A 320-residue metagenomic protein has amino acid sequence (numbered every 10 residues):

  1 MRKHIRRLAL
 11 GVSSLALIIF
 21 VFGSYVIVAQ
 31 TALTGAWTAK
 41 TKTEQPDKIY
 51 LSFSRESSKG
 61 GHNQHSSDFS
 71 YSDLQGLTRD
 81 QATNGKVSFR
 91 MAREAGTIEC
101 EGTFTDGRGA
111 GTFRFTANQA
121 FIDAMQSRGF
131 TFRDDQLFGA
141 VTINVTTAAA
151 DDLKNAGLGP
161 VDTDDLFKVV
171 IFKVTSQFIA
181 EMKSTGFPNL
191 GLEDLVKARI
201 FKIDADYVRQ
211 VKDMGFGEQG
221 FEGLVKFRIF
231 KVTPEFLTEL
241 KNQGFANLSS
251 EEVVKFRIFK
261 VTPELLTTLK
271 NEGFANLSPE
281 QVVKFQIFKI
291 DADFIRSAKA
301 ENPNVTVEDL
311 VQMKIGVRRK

Functional and structural regions predicted by a protein language model:
R2-I5, F22-K320: General marker for long, soluble alpha-helical cores
A9: Polar, low-complexity loop segments and adjacent catalytic/binding residues used for recognizing and processing sugar
V12-S24: Bacterial N-terminal signal peptides
